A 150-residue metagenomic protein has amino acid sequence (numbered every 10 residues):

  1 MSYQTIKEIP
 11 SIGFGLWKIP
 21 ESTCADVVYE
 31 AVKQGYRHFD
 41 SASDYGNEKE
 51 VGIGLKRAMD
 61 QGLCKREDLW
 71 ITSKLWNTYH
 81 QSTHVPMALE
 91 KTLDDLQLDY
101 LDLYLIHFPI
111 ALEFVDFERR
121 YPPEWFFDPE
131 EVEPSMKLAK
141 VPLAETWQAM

Functional and structural regions predicted by a protein language model:
M1-L69, S82-M87, D99: N-terminal binding-site loop/beta-alpha segment at the start of enzyme catalytic domains that lines or forms
S11, T72-K74, L105-I106, E131: Short beta-strands and strand-loop turn motifs
W17-I19, A42-D44, K74-T78, I106-P109: Active-site beta-loop-alpha junctions enriched in small/polar residues
S41, T72, T146: Ser/Thr-centric signal marking residues that sit in or immediately flank functional binding/regulatory motifs
W76-H80, L138-V141: Short coil/turn segments at secondary-structure boundaries
T78-Q81, L112-F114: Acidic pyrophosphate-coordinating catalytic loop
P86-M150: Glycine/proline-rich, positively charged, aromatic-decorated active-site loop/lid region on the catalytic face
